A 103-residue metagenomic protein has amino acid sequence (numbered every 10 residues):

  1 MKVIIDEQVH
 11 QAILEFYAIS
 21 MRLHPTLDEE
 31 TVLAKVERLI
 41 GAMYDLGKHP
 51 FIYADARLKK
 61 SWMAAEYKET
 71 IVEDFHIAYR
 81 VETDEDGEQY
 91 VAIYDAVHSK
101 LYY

Functional and structural regions predicted by a protein language model:
M1-Y67: Basic, Lys/Arg-enriched alpha-helical interface segments
Y67-Y103: Enriched for short, Lys/Arg-rich terminal
